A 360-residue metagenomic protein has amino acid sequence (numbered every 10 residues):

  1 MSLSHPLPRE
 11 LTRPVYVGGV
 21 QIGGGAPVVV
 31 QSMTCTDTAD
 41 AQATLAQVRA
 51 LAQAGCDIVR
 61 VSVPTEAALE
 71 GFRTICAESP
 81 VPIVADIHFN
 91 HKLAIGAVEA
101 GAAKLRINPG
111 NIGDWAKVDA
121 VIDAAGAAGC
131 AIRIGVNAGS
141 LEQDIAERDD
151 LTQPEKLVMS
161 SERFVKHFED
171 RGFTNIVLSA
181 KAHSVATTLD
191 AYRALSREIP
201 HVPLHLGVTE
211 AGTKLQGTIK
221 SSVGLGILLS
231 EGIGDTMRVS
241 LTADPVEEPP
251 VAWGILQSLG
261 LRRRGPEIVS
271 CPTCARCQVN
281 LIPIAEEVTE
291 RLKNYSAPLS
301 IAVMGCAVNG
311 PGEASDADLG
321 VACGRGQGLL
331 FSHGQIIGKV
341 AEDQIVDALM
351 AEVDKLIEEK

Functional and structural regions predicted by a protein language model:
M1-M33, G126, E290: N-terminal amphipathic alpha-helix/helix-capping segment at the start of soluble metabolic enzymes
G25-A43, S62-P64, V81-F89, D144-V158 (+1 more regions): Active-site mouth loops of central-metabolism enzymes
V30, D86, I134, L178 (+5 more regions): Conserved, mostly hydrophobic/aromatic
M33-A41, A52-C76, R106-D114, I176-V185: Glycine-rich, proline-tolerant flexible connector loops at the mouths of alpha/beta enzymes
D57, A100-W115, E231-P245, C323-I336: Glycine-rich phosphate-binding active-site loops on the catalytic face of alpha/beta enzymes
E66-I87, A120-I132, A194-V202, V288-L292: Alpha-helix-loop-beta-strand connector modules within alpha/beta enzyme cores
K92-R133: Hydrophobic or amphipathic alpha-helical targeting/insertion segments
V136-N137, I145-S296, S300-V303: Catalytic alpha/beta core domains of metabolic enzymes, predominantly
